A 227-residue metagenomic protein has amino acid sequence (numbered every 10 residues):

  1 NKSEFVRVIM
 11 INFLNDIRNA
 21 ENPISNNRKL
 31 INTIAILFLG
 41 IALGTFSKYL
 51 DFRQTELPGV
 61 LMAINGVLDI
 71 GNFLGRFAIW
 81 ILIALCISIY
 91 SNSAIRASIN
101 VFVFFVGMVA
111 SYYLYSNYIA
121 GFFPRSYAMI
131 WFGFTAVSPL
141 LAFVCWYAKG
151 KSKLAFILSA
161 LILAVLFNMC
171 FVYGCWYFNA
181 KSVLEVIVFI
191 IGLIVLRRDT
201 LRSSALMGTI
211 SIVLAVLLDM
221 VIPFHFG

Functional and structural regions predicted by a protein language model:
M10-V109, Y113: N-terminal topogenic module of multi-pass integral membrane proteins
A35-S47, V165-M169, I190-L193, S211-V216: Hydrophobic core segments of alpha-helical transmembrane domains in multi-pass membrane transport and ion-translocation
A78-S88, F134-W146, V186-G192: Hydrophobic cores of alpha-helical transmembrane segments in multi-pass inner/ER membrane proteins, independent
I99-M108, I157-L166, S203-V216: Central hydrophobic cores of alpha-helical transmembrane segments in multi-pass integral membrane proteins
A110-N179: Membrane-proximal helix-loop-helix units in multi-pass membrane proteins
L140-A155, L193-M207, L218-D219: Membrane-water interface at the C-terminal end of transmembrane alpha helices
C170-S182, F189-A205: Membrane-helix boundary connector in multi-pass membrane proteins
V216-G227: Juxtamembrane boundary at the C-terminal end of a transmembrane helix
